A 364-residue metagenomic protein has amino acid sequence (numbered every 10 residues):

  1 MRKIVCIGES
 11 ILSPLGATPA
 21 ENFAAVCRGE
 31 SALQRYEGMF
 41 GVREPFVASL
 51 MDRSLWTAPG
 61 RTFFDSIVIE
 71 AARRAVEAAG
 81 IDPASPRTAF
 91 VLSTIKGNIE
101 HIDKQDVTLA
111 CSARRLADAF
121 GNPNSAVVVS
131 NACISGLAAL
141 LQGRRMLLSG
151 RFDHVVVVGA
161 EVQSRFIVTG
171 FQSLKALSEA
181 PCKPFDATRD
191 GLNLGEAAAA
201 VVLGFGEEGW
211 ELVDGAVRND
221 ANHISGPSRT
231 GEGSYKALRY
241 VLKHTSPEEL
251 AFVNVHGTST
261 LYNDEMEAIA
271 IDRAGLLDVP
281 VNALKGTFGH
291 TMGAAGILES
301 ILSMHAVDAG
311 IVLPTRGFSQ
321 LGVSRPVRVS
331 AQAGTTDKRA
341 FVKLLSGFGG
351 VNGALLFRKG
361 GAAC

Functional and structural regions predicted by a protein language model:
R2-I7, I11-S13, P19-V47, L177 (+2 more regions): Condensing-enzyme catalytic core mediating Claisen C-C bond formation in acyl metabolism
G8, V26, A72, F90 (+10 more regions): Conserved small-residue
L15-T94, N98-I99, A237-E249, A274: Conserved active-site "lid/cap" helical segment
Q34-S66, G97-Q142, R151, I167-L194 (+1 more regions): Conserved catalytic cysteine-centered active-site region of acyl-thioester-dependent Claisen-condensing enzymes
A78, V127-G159, L194-E208, T291-V312 (+2 more regions): Active-site-proximal alpha-helical scaffold in enzymes
R151-D153, L250, K338: Short, high-confidence coil segments that cap the C-terminus of an alpha-helix and link into the following beta-strand
R151-S173, S178-P181, R189, G215-R229 (+2 more regions): Acyl-CoA/ACP chain-elongation machinery
G334, K338-C364: Structural signal for terminal/edge beta-strands and the immediately following C-terminal loop/tail that closes
